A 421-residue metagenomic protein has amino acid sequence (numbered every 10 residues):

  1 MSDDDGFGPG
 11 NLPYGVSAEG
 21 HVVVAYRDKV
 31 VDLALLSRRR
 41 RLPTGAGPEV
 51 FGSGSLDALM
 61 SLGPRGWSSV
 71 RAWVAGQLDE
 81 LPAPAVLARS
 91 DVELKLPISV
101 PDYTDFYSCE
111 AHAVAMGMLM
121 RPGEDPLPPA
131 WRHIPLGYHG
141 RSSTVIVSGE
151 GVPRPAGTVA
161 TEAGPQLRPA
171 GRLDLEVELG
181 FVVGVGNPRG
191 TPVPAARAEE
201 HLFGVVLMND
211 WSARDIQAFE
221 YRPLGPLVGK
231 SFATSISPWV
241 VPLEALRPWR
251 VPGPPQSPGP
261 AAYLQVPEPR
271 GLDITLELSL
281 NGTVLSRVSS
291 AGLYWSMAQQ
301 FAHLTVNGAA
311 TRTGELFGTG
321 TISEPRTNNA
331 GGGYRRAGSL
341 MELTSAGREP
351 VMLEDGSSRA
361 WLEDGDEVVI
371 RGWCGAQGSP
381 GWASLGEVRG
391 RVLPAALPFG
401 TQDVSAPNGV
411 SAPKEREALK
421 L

Functional and structural regions predicted by a protein language model:
M1-E19, A25, R41-R287, W295-Q299: Active-site microenvironments in enzyme catalytic cores
M1-L12, A18-E19, R214-G409, K414-L421: Catalytic-pocket segment enriched in acidic/His residues
V22, K29-V30, L35, E178 (+2 more regions): Residue-level marker of beta-strand positions
R27, V31, T104, N209 (+2 more regions): Intrinsic disorder/low-complexity signal
L35-L36, E150: Surface loops and adjacent helix of pleckstrin homology
S37-R38, G375: Residue-level signature for short turns and capping positions that connect secondary-structure elements
